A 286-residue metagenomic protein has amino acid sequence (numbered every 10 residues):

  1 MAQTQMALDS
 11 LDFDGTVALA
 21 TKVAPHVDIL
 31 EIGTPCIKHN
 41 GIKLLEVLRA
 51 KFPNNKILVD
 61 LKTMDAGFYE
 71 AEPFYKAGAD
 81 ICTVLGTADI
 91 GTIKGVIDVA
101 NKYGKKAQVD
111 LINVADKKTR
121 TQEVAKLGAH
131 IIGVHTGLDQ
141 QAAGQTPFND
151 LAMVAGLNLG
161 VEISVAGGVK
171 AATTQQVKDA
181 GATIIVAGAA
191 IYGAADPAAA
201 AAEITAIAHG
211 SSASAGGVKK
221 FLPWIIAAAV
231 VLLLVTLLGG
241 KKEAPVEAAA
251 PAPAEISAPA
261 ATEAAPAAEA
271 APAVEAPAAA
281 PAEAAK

Functional and structural regions predicted by a protein language model:
M1-F68, K76, K117, V124-L127 (+1 more regions): Conserved N-terminal beta1-alpha1 strand-loop-helix module at the mouth
T4-L8, L30-I32, I57-L61, C82-V84 (+4 more regions): Hydrophobic faces of well-ordered beta-strands that scaffold small-molecule active sites in alpha/beta enzyme cores
L19, D65-A77, A115-L127, L159 (+1 more regions): Catalytic cores of alpha/beta
K38-K62, V96-N113, Q145-A171, E203-S211: Alpha-helix-loop-beta-strand connector modules within alpha/beta enzyme cores
A79-G91, I132-A142, A180-I204: Glycine-rich phosphate-binding active-site loops on the catalytic face of alpha/beta enzymes
R120-M153, E162, A200: Glycine/Thr-rich beta-alpha phosphate-binding loop at enzyme active sites
W224-T236: Core hydrophobic alpha-helical membrane-spanning segments
K242-K286: Low-complexity, Pro/Thr/Ser/Glu-rich flexible segments characteristic of extracytoplasmic/periplasmic regions
